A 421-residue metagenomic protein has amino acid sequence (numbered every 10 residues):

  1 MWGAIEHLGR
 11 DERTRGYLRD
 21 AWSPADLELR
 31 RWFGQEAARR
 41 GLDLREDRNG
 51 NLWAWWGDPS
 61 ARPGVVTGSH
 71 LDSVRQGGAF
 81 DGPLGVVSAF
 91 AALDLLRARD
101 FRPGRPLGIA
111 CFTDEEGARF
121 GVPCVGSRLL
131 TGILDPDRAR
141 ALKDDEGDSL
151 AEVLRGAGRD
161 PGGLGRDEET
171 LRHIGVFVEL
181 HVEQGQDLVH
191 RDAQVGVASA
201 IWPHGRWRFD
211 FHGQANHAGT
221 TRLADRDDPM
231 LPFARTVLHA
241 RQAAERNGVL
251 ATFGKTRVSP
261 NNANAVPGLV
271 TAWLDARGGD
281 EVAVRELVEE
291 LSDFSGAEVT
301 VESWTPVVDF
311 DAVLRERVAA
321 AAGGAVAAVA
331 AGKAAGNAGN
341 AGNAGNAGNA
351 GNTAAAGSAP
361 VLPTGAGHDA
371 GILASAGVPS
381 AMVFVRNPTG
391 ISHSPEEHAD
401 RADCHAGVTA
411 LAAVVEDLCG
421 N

Functional and structural regions predicted by a protein language model:
M1-I5, V65-S69, A359-T409, L418: Zn-dependent metallopeptidase/amidohydrolase metal-coordination segment
M1-S23, T113, V301, I391-S392: N-terminal capping segment at the start of a domain
L8, D148-S199, V237-Q242, T300 (+2 more regions): Active-site-adjacent substrate-binding region of metalloamidase/peptidase-like peptide-processing proteins
R10-G57: A non-catalytic alpha/beta surface segment that caps or lines the substrate-entry region of metallo-dependent hydrolase
L18-W22, T252-N262, A272-G279, E298-A319 (+1 more regions): A short beta-alpha structural unit
D114-E115, G121-V282: Midchain, well-structured core segments that form catalytic/ion-binding scaffolds
I201, H217, T221-R246, V385-N421: His/Asp/Glu-rich mid-to-C-terminal helical/loop segments that flank catalytic regions of hydrolases
A331-T353: Long, intrinsically disordered low-complexity tandem-repeat segments
